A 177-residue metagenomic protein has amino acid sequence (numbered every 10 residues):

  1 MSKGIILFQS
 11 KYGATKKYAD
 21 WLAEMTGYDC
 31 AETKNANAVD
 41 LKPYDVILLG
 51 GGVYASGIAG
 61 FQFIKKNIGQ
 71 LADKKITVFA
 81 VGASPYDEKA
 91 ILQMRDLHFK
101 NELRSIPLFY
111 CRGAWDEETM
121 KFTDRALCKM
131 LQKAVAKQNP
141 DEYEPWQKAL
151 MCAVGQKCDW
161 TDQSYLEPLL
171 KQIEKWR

Functional and structural regions predicted by a protein language model:
S2-M25: N-terminal beta1-alpha1 ligand-phosphate binding loop
L7, A31-T33, F79: The conserved SAM/SAH-binding core of class I Rossmann-like methyltransferase domains, concentrating on the hydrophobic
G13, N37-V39, P85, E117: Flexible, glycine-rich phosphate/dinucleotide-binding loops and adjacent beta-alpha linkers at cofactor/substrate
M25, D29, V46, S56-R177: FMN-binding flavodoxin-like domain, especially the glycine-rich phosphate-binding loop
G27-V39: A short, well-structured beta->alpha microelement
K42-P43: Alpha-helix C-terminal capping/helix-to-coil transition sites in glycosyltransferase folds
L49: Redox-cofactor binding/interface segments in oxidoreductases and associated redox assembly factors
G52-V53: Short glycine-/small-residue-rich Rossmann-like dinucleotide-binding loops
